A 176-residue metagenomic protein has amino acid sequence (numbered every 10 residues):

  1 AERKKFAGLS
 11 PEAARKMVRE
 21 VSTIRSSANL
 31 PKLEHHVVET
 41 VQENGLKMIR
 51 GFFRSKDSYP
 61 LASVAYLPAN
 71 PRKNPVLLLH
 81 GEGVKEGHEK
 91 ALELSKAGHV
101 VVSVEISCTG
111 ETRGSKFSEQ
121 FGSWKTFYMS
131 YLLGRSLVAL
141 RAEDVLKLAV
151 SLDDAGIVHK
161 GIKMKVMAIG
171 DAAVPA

Functional and structural regions predicted by a protein language model:
A1-A65, E89, K147: Non-catalytic accessory segments flanking enzyme active sites
A1-A7, T40, S130-Y131, L137-R141 (+1 more regions): Charged, low-complexity, helix-prone segments enriched in Lys/Glu/Asp/Gln
S55-D57, L67, G81-G83, C108 (+1 more regions): Short, flexible loop/turn elements at secondary-structure junctions
L61, P71-K73, V174: Residues in flexible loops and secondary-structure boundaries
A65-L67, K160: Juxtamembrane "helix exit" motif at the C-terminal ends of alpha-helical transmembrane segments in multi-pass membrane
P71-A155, G161: Cap/lid segment of the alpha/beta-hydrolase catalytic domain
K163-M167: Residue in the alpha/beta-hydrolase core beta-strand immediately N-terminal to the catalytic nucleophile
A168-A176: Glycine-rich nucleophile elbow surrounding the catalytic serine of serine-hydrolase chemistry
